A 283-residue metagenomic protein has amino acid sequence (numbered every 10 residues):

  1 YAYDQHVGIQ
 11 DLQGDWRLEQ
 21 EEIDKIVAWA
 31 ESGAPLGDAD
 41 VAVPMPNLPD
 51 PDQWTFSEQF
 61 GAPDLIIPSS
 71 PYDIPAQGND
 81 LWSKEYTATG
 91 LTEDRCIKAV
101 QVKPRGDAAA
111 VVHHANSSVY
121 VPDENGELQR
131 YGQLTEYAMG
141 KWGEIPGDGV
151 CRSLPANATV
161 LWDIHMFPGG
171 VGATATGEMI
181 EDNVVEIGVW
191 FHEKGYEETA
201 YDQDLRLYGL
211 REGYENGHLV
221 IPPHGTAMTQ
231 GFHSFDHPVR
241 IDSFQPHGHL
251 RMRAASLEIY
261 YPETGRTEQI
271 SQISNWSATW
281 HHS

Functional and structural regions predicted by a protein language model:
Y1-D24, L128-R152: Aromatic/His-enriched, Gly/Pro-containing loop or helix-boundary segments that lie immediately adjacent to catalytic
Y1-T87, G106, N157-D163: Aromatic- and Gly/Pro-enriched helix-to-coil junctions and flexible linker segments
V43-N47, P51, H113, S117 (+1 more regions): Exposed low-complexity, polar/acidic, P/S/T/G-rich flexible segments that act as propeptides, protease-susceptible
L91-A99, G225-T226, S234-S243: Extended extracellular/luminal ectodomain segments enriched in beta-structured repeat modules
L91-D94, K103-V112, M166-I180, H247-A254: Extended, low-complexity, turn-rich repeat/linker tracts enriched in Gly/Pro/Ser/Thr and Asp/Glu that occur
I97-V100, C151-A173: Noncatalytic modules at the cell exterior or secretory-pathway interfaces, chiefly beta-strand-rich lectin/adhesion
A110-D123, R253-T264: Short, surface-exposed beta-strand/strand-loop-strand elements in extracellular ectodomains
D242-S283: Extended, compositionally biased non-globular segments
